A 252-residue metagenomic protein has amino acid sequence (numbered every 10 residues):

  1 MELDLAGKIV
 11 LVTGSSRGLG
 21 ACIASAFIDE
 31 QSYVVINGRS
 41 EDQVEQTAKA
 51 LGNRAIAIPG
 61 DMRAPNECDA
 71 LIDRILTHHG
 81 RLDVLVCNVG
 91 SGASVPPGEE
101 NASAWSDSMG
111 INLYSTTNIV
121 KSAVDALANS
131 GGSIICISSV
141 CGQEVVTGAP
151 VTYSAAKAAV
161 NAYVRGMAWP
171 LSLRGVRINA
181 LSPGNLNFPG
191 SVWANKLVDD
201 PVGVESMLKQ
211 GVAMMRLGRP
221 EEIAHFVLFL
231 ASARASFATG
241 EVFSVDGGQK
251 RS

Functional and structural regions predicted by a protein language model:
M1, A6, E144, L228 (+1 more regions): Short C-terminal tail/terminal secondary-structure segment of NAD(P)H-dependent dehydrogenase/reductase domains
S16-R17: Conserved glycine-rich cofactor-binding loop
V86, S172, R177, A238-G240: Short, small/polar-rich loop/turn modules that mediate ligand/substrate recognition or access, typified
P96-D107, V204, L208: Substrate-binding pocket helix/loop in short-chain dehydrogenase/reductase
V120, A156, V164: Active-site helix of classical SDR
D125, W169-P170, S236: Alpha-helical segment proximal to the catalytic Tyr-Lys
S139: Residue(s) in the substrate-gating loop at a strand-loop-helix junction that position the organic substrate next
